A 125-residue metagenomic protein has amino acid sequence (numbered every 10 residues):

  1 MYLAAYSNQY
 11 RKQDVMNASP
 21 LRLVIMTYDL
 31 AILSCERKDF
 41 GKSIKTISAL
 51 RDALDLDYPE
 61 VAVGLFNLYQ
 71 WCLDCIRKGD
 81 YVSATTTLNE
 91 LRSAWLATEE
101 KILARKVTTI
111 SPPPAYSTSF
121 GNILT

Functional and structural regions predicted by a protein language model:
M1-D52, L56-T125: Surface/interface-facing alpha-helical segments and adjacent flexible terminal/loop regions used for partner/assembly
